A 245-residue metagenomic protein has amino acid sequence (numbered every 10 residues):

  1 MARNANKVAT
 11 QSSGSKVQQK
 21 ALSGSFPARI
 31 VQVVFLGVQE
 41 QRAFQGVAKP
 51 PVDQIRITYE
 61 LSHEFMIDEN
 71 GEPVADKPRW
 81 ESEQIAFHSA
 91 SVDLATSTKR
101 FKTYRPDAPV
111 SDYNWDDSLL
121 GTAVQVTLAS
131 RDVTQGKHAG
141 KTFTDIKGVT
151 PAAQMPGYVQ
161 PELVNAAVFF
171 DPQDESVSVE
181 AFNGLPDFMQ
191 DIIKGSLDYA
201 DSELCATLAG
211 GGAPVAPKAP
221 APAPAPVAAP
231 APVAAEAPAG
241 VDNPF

Functional and structural regions predicted by a protein language model:
M1-F245: Short beta-rich binding modules
